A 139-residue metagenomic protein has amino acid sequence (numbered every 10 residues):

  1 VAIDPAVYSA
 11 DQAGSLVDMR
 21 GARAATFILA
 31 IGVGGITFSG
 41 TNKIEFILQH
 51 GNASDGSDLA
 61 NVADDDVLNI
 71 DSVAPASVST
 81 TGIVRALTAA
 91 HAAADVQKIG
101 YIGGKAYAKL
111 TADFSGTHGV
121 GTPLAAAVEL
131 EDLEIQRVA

Functional and structural regions predicted by a protein language model:
V1, S39, F114-A139: C-terminal interaction-tip segments
I3-D18, G34-D64, A76-V78, L87-A94 (+1 more regions): Surface-exposed ligand/attachment interfaces on beta-rich extracellular proteins
A22-L29, I102-G119: Noncatalytic modules at the cell exterior or secretory-pathway interfaces, chiefly beta-strand-rich lectin/adhesion
A24, K43-E45, V96, K105-Y107 (+1 more regions): Extracellular structured ligand-interaction cores
D65-A76, D132: Short, solvent-exposed aromatic-acidic interface loops
R85-A106: Short, surface-exposed tryptophan/glycine-enriched loops that mediate extracellular molecular recognition
